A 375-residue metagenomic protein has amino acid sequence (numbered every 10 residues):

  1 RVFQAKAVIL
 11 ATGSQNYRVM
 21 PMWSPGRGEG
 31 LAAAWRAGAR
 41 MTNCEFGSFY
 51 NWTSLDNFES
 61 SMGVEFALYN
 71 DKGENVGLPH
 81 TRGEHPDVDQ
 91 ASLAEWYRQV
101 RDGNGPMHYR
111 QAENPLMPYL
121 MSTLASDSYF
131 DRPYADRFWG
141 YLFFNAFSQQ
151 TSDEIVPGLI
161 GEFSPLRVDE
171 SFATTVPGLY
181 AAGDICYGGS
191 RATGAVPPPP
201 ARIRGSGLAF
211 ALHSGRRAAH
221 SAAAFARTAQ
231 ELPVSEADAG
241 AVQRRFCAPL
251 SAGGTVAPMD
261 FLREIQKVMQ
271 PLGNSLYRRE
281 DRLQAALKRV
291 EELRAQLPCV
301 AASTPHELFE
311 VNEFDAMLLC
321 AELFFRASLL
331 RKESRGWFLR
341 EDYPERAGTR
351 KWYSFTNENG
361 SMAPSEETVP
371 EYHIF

Functional and structural regions predicted by a protein language model:
R1, E45-R202, Q270-F375: Mobile, glycine/GP-rich and aromatic-enriched active-site lid/loop segments adjacent to catalytic centers
R1-V2, V8: Conserved beta-strand-loop-beta-strand element in the redox core of flavoprotein oxidoreductases
A5, C44-F49, L232-A239: Beta-strand segments within the central parallel beta-sheet cores of soluble alpha/beta enzyme folds
A7-E59, A192-S221: Glycine-rich loop(s) and the adjacent beta-strand/alpha-helix scaffold that form part
G38, A219-A226, F325, K332: Generic helix-packing signal
T175-L250: Catalytic phosphate/nucleotide-handling subdomain of diverse soluble enzymes
A224-H306: Long, amphipathic alpha-helical stalk/connector segments used for oligomerization, subunit docking, or mechanical
